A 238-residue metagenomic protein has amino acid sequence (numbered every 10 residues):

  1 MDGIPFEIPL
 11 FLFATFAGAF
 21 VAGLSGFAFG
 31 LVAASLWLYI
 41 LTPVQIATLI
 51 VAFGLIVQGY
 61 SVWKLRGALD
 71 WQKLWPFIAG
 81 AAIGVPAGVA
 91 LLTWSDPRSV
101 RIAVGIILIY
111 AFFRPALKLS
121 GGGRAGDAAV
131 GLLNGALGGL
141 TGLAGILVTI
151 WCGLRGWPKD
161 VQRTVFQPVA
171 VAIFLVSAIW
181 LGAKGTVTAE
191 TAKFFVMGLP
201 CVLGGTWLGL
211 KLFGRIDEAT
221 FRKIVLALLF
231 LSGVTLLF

Functional and structural regions predicted by a protein language model:
M1-G3, V89-S99, L181-K193: Membrane-interface helix termini and inter-helical loops of multi-pass transporters
F6-F11, G123-D127: Juxtamembrane cytosolic amphipathic helices that cap and anchor the N-termini of specific transmembrane helices
I8, V51, V104-L108, F112 (+3 more regions): Residues within membrane-spanning alpha-helices of integral membrane proteins, especially the hydrophobic core/packing
I8-W75, G131-G138, G145-T206: Small-residue-rich hydrophobic segments that form or flank transmembrane alpha-helices in multi-pass membrane proteins
G30, T42, D96, P158 (+2 more regions): A helix-boundary/kink motif common to multi-pass secondary transporters, especially Major Facilitator Superfamily
Q58-R66, V89, T93-W94, R101-G126 (+3 more regions): Transmembrane helix exit motif
P76, T206-L228: Interfacial loop-to-transmembrane junctions
A79-A87, L199-G209: Transmembrane alpha-helices of Major Facilitator/SLC transporters
